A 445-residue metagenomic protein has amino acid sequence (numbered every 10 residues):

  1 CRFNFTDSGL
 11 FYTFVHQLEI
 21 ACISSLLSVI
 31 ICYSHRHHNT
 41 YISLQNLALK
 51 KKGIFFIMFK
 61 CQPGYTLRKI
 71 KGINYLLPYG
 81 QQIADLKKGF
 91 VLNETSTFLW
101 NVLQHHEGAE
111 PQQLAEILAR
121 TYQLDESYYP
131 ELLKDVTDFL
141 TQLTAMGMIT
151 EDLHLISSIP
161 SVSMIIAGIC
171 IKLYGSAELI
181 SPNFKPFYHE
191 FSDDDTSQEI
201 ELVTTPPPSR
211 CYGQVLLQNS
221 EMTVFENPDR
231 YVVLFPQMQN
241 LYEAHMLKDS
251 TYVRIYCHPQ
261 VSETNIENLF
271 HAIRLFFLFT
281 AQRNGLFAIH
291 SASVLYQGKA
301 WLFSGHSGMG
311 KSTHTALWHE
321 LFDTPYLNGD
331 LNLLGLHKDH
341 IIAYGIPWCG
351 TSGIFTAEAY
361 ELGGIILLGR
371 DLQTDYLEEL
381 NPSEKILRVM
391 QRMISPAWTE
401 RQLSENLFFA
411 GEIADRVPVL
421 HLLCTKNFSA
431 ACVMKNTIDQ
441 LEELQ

Functional and structural regions predicted by a protein language model:
T13, I30-S34, Y41-A48, I54: Short, positively charged and aromatic/hydrophobic N-terminal segments
L44-L103: Acidic, low-complexity/disordered tracts enriched in E/D and polar residues
R68-I83, S96, Y128-L132, T137-W301 (+4 more regions): A noncatalytic interaction/capping subdomain that flanks phosphate/NTP-handling catalytic cores
Q104-Q113: Short capping segments at the starts of secondary-structure elements
I117-E131: Short helix-coil junctions and helix-kink-helix linkers
K311: Conserved lysine of the Walker
H314: Hydrophobic positions on the alpha1 helix immediately C-terminal to the Walker A/P-loop
